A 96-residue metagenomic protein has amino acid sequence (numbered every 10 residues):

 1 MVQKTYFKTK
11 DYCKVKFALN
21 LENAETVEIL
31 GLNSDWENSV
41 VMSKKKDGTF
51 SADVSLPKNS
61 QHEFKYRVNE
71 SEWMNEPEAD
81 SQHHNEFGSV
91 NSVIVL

Functional and structural regions predicted by a protein language model:
M1-C13: Extracellular ectodomain segments of secreted/surface proteins
K4, K65-R67: Basic side chains
D11-N59, N69-L96: Aromatic-rich carbohydrate-binding modules that target alpha-glucans
S60-F64: Exposed beta-strand face motif in extracellular beta-rich ectodomains
